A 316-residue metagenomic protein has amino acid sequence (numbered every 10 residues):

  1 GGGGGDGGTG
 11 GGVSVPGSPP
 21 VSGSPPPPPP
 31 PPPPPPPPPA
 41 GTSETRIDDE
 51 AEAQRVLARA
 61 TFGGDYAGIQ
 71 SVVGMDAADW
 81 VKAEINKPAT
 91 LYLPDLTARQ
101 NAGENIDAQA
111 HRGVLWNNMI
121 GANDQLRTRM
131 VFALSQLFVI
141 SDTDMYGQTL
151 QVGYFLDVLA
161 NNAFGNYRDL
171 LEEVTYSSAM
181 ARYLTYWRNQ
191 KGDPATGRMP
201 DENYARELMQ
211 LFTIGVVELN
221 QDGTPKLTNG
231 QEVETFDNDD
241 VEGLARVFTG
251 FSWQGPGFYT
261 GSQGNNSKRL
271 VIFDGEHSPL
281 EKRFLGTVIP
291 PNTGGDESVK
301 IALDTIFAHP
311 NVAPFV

Functional and structural regions predicted by a protein language model:
G1, P16, S22, P39 (+7 more regions): Active-site substrate-binding loop specific to GH73 endo-beta-N-acetylglucosaminidase modules in bacterial autolysins
G1-S43: Bacterial Sec-dependent N-terminal signal peptides
I47-G68: Mature N-terminal segment immediately following signal peptide/propeptide cleavage in secreted/periplasmic
Q54-T61, F138, H309, A313: Flexible, low-complexity segments enriched for small/polar residues
A60, N118-M119, L137-S141, N162: Alpha-helix C-capping/helix-to-loop hinge sites
A110-H111, G121-R129: Amphipathic interfacial helices
L126-M130, D142-L150, T196: Short, flexible active-site-proximal loops enriched in glycine and acidic residues
